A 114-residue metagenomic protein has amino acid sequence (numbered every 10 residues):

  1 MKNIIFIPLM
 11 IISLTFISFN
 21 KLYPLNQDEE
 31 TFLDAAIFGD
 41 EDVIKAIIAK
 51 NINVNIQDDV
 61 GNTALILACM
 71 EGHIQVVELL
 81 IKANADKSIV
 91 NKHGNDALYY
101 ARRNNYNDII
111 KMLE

Functional and structural regions predicted by a protein language model:
D42-V43, Q75-V76, D108-I109: Conserved ankyrin/ankyrin-like repeat signature
